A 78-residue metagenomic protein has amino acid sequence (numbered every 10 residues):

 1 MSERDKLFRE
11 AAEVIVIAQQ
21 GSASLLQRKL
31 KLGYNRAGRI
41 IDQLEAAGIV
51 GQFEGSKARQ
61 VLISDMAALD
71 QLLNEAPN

Functional and structural regions predicted by a protein language model:
M1-N78: C-terminal intrinsically disordered, low-complexity extensions immediately downstream of enzyme catalytic cores
